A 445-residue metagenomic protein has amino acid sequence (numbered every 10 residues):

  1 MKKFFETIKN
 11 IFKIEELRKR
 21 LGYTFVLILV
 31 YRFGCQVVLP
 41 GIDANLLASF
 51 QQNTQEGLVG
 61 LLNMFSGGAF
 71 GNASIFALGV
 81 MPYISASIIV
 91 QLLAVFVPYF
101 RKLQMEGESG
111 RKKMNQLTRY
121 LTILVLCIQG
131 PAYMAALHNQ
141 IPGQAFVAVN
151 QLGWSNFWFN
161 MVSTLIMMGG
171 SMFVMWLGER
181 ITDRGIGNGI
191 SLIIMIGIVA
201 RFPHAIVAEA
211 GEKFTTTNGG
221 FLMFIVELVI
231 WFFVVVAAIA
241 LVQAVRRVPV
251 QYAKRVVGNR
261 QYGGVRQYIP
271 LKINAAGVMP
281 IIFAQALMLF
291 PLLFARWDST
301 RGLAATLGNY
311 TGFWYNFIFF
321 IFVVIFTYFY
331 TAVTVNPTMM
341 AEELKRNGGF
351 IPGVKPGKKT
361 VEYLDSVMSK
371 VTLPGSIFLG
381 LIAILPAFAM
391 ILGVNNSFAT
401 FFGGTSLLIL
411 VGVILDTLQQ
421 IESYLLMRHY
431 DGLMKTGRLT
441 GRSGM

Functional and structural regions predicted by a protein language model:
M1-Q104, S109-M445: N-terminal cationic and glycine-rich segments that engage phosphates or anionic surfaces
